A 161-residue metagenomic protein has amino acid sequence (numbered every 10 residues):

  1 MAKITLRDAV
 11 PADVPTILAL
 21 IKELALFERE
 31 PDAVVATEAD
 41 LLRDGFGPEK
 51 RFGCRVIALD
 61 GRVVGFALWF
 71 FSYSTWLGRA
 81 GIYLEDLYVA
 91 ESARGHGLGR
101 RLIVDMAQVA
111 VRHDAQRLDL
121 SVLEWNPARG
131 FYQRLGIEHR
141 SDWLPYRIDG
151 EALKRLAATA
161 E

Functional and structural regions predicted by a protein language model:
T5-I17: A short beta-loop-alpha structural element at the N-terminal edge of CoA-dependent acyl/N-acetyltransferase catalytic
L18-D44: Conserved GNAT-fold acetyl-CoA-binding loop/helix
R43-V56, Y83: A short helix-loop-beta-strand connector motif used in the catalytic cores of GNAT acetyltransferases and, in some
V56, R62-F70, Y83: Conserved beta-strand in the GNAT
W69, Y132-Q133: Conserved active-site tyrosine of GNAT-family acetyltransferases
V89, G95-Q108, R134: Conserved acetyl-CoA-binding loop-helix of GNAT-fold acetyltransferases
A107, E124, Q133-D142: Conserved acetyl-CoA-binding loop of GNAT-fold acetyltransferases
A110-L123: Conserved GNAT acetyl-CoA-binding A-motif
